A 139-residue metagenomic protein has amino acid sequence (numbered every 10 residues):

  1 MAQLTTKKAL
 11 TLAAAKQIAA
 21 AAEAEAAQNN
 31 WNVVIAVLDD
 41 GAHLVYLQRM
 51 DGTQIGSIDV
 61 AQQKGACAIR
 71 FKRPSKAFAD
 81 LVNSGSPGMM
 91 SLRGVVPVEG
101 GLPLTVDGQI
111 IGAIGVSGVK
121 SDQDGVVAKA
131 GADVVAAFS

Functional and structural regions predicted by a protein language model:
M1-S139: Flexible, solvent-exposed loop/hinge segments and secondary-structure transition points
